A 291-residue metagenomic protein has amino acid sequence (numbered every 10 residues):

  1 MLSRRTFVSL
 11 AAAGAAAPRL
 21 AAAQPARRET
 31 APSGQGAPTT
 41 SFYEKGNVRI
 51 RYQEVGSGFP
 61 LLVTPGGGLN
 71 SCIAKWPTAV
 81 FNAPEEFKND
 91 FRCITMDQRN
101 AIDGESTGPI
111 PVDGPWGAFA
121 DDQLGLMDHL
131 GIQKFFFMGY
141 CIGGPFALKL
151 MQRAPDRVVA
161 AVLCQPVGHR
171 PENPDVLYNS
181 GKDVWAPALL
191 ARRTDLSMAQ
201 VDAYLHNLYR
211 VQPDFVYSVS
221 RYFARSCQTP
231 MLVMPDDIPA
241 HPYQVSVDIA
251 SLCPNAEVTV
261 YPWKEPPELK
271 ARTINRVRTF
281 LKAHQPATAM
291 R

Functional and structural regions predicted by a protein language model:
T6-P25: N-terminal export signals
E29-R49: N-terminal cap/lid segment of alpha/beta-hydrolase-fold proteins
V48-E105: Conserved HGGG/HGGXW glycine-rich cap/lid loop of the alpha/beta-hydrolase fold
A118-K134: Conserved acidic catalytic loop of the alpha/beta-hydrolase fold
K134-L163, V167-H169: Conserved hydrolase catalytic core segment
C227, V233-P235: Short beta-strand/loop motif that positions the catalytic acidic residue of the alpha/beta-hydrolase fold
A240-V245: Conserved alpha/beta-hydrolase "acid-adjacent" motif
T259-R291: Catalytic active-site module of serine/aspartate enzymes centered on a nucleophile-bearing elbow/loop
